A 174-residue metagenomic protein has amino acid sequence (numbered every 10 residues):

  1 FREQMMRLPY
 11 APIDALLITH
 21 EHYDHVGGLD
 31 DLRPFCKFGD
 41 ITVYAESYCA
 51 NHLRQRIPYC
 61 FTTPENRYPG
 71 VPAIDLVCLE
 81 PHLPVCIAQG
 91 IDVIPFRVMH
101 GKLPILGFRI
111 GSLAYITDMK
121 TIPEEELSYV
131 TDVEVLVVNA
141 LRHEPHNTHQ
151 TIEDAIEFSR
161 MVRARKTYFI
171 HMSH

Functional and structural regions predicted by a protein language model:
F1-I116, E125: Binuclear metal-dependent hydrolase catalytic cores
T121-H174: Cap/insert and terminal regions of metallo-dependent hydrolase folds
